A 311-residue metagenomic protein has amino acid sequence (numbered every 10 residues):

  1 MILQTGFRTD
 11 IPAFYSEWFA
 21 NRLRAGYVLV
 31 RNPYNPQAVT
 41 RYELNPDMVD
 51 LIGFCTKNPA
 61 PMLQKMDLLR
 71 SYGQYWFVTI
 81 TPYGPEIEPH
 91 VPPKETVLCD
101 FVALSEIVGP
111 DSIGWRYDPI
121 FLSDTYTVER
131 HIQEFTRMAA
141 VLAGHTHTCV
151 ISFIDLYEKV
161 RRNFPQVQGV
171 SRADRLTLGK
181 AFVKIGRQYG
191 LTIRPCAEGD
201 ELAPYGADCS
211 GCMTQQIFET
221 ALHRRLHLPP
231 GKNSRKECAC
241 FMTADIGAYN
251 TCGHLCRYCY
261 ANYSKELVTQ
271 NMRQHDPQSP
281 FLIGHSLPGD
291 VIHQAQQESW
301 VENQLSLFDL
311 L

Functional and structural regions predicted by a protein language model:
M1-I87, K94, F101-S105, P110 (+1 more regions): Conserved Radical SAM active-site core
T9, N58, I80-G84, P119-F121 (+2 more regions): Active-site-proximal loop/turn and secondary-structure-junction residues that shape catalytic pockets, frequently
Y83-V91, P119-E129, N163-V170: Surface-exposed cleft-lining segments at the edges of enzyme active sites
T96-R162, K180-A197: Conserved C-terminal portion of the radical SAM core fold that forms the substrate/S-adenosylmethionine-binding
V160-P165, G169-A244: A conserved mid-domain beta-alpha-beta active-site/ligand-binding segment of alpha/beta enzyme cores
I193-R194, A207-L226, F241, N262-I283 (+2 more regions): Intrinsically disordered, low-complexity segments enriched in serine, threonine, and glycine
K236, A244-S264: Local cysteine-cluster metal-coordination motifs and their immediate loop/turn environment, predominantly Fe-S cluster
